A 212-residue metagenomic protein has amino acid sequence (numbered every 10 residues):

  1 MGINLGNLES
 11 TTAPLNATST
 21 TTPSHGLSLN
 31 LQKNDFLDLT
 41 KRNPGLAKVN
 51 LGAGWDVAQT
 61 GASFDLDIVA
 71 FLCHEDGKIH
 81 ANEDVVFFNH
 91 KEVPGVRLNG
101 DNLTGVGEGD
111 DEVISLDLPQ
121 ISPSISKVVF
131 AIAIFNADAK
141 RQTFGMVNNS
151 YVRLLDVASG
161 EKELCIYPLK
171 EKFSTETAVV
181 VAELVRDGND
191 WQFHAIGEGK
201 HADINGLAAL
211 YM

Functional and structural regions predicted by a protein language model:
G2-K127, A131-M212: Intrinsic-disorder/low-complexity signal
